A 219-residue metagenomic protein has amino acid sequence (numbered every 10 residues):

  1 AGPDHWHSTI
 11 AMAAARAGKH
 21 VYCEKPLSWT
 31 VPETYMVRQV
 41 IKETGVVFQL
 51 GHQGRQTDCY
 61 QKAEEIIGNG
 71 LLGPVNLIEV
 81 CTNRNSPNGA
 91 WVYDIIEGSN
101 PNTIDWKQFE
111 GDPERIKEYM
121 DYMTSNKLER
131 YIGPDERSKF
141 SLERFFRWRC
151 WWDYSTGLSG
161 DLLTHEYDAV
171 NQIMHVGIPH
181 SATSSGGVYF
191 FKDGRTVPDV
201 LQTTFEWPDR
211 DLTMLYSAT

Functional and structural regions predicted by a protein language model:
P3-D4, S8-Q56, G70: Beta-strand-loop-alpha-helix segment that lines the small-molecule cofactor/substrate pocket of alpha/beta enzymes
W6-T9, P32, M36, R55-D58 (+5 more regions): Extracytoplasmic/secreted proteins, especially bacterial periplasmic and envelope-associated proteins
K62, P74, E79-N83, N88-T219: Contiguous beta-strand/loop segments that form the cofactor/metal-binding neighborhood of enzyme cores
